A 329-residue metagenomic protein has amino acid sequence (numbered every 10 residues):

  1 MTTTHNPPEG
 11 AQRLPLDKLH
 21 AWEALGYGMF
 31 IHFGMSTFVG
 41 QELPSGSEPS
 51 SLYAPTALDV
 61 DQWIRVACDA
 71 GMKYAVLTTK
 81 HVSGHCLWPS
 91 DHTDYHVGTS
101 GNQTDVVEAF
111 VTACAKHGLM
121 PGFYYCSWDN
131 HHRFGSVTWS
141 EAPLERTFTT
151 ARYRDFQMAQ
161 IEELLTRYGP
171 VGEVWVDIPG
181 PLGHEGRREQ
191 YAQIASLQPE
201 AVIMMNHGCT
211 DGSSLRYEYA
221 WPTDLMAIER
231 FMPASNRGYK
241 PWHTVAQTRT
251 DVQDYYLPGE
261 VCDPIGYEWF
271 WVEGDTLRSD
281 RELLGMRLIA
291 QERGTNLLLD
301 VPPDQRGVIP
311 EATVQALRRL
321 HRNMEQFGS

Functional and structural regions predicted by a protein language model:
M1-S329: Mature catalytic domains of secreted/periplasmic carbohydrate-active enzymes
